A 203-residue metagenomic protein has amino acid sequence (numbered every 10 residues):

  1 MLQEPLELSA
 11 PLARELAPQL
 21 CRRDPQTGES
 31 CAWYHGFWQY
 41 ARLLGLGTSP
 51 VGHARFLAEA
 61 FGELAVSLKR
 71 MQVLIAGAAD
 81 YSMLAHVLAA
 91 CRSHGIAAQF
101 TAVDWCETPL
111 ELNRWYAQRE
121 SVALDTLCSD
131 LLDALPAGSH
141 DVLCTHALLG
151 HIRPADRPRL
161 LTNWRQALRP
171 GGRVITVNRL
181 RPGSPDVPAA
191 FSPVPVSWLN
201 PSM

Functional and structural regions predicted by a protein language model:
M1-L135, I175-M203: Class I (Rossmann-like) S-adenosyl-L-methionine-dependent methyltransferase catalytic domain, capturing the SAM-binding
R70, H140-D141: Local beta-strand N-terminus motif with an aromatic residue
L84-A85, I152-P154: Short N-terminal helix/helix-N-cap motif within the alpha/beta-hydrolase-1
E107, P154-P158: Non-membrane alpha-helical structural segments and their capping/turn regions in soluble enzymes
C144: A conserved beta-strand element that flanks and buttresses the S-adenosyl-L-methionine
A147-H151: Short catalytic micro-motifs in class I SAM-dependent methyltransferases
P158-P170: A short glycine-rich, Lys/Arg-flanked "PGG" loop and its adjoining helix->strand segment in the class I
